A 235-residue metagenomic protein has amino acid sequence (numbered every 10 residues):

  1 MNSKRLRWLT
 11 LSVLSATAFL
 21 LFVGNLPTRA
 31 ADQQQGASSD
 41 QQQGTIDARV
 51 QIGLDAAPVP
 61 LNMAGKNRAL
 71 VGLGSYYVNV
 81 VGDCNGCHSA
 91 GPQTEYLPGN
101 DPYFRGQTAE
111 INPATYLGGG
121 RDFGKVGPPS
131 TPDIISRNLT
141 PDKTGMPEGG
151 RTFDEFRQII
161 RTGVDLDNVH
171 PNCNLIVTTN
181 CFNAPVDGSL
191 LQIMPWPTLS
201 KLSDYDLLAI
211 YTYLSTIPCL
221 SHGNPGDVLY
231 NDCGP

Functional and structural regions predicted by a protein language model:
N2-V13: Bacterial N-terminal signal peptides that target proteins for export
S12-V23: Bacterial N-terminal signal peptides
F22-Q35: Signal peptide processing junction and immediate N-terminal pro/mature segment of secreted/exported proteins
G44, S200, Y205-T216: Extended surface/linker regions that mediate inter-domain or inter-protein docking in multi-component redox
R49-N79: Electrostatic cytochrome c docking/interface patches
G74, V81-P92, F156, I210-L214: The canonical Cys-X-X-Cys-His
G82, Y103-R161, D165-V169, W196-L207: Electron-transfer interface patches adjacent to heme c in soluble/periplasmic c-type cytochromes and di-/multiheme
N100, T152-Q158, D165-S189, S221-Y230: Extended intrinsically disordered, low-complexity coil regions enriched in Ser, Thr, Gly, Ala and often Pro
